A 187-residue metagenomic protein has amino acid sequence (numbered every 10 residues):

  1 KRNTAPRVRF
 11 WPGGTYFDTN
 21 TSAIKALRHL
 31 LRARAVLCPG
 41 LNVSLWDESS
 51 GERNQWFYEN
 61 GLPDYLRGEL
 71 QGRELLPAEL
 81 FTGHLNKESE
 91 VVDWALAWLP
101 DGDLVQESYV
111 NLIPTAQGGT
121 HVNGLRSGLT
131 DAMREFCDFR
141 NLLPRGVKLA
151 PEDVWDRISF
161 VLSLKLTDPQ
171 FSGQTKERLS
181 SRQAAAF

Functional and structural regions predicted by a protein language model:
K1-P12, F17: GHKL (Bergerat-fold) ATPase N-terminal catalytic module, capturing the glycine-rich phosphate-binding loop and acidic
P12-S22, I113-T115: Short, polar/charged loop or turn motifs at beta-strand boundaries
K25-R28, A33, G40, S44-K176: GHKL/Histidine-kinase-like ATPase module
S181-A185: A sensor for short, sequence-defined functional sites
